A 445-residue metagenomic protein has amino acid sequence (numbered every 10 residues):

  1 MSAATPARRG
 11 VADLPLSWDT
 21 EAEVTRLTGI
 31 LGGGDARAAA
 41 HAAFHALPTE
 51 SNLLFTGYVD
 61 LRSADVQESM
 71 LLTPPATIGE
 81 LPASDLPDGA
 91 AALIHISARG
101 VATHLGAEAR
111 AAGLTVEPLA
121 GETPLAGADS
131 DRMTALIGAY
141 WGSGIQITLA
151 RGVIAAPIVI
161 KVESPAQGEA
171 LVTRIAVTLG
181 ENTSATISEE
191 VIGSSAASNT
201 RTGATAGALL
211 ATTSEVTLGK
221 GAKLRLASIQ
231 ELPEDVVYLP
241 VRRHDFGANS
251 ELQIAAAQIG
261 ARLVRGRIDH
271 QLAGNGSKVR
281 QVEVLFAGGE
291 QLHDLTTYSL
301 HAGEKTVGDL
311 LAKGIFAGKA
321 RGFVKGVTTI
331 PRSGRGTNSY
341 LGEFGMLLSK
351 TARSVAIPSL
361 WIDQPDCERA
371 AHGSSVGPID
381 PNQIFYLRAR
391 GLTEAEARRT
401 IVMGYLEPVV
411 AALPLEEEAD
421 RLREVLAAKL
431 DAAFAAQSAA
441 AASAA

Functional and structural regions predicted by a protein language model:
S2-G138, I154: N-terminal amphipathic, basic helical "cap/leader" segment at the start of enzyme domains
A4-P6, A112-T115, T123-L392, V402 (+2 more regions): Conserved beta-strand/loop scaffold segments within soluble protein domains that form the structured core and edges
G57, T400-I401: Residue-level "edge-of-site" marker
